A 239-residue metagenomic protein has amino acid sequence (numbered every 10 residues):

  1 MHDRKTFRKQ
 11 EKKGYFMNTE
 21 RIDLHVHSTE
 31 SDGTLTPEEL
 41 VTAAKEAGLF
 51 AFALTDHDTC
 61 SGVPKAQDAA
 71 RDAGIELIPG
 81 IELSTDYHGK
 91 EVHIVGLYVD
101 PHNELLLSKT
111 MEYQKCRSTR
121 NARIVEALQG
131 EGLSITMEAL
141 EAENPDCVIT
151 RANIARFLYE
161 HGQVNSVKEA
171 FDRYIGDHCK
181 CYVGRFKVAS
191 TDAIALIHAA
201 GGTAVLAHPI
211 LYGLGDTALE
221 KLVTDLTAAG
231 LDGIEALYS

Functional and structural regions predicted by a protein language model:
R8-K90, Y174-D177, V188-S239: An N-terminally biased module of ancient metal coordination in phosphate/nucleic-acid-related enzymes
R71-E220: Extended substrate/RNA-proximal surfaces in nucleic-acid metabolism proteins
